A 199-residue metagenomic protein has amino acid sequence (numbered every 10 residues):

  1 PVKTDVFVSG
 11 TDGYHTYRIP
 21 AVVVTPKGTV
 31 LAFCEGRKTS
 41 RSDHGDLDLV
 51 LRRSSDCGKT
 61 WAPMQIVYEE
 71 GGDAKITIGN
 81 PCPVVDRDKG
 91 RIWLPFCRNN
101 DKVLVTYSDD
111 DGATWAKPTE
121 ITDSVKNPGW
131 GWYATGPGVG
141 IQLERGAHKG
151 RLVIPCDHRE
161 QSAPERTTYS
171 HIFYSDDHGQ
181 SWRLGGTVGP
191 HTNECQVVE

Functional and structural regions predicted by a protein language model:
P1-E199: Asp-box/BNR beta-propeller blade signature and adjacent active/binding-site loops in extracellular glycan-interacting
